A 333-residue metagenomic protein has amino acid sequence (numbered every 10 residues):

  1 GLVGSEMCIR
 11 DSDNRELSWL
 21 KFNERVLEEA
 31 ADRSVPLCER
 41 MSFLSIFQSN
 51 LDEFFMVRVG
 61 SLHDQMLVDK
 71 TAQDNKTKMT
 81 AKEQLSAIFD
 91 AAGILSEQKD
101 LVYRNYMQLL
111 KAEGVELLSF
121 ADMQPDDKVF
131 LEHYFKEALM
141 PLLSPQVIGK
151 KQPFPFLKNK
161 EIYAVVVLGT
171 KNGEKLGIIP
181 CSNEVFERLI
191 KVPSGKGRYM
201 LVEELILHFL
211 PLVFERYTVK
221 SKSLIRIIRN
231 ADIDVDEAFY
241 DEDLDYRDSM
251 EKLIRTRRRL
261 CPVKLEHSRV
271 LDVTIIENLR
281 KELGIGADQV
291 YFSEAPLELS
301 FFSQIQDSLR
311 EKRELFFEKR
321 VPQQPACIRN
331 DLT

Functional and structural regions predicted by a protein language model:
L2-I9, V26: Short, small-residue-biased leader/transition segments that mark boundaries at the very start of proteins
L17-L27, S42-R58, R104-A112, F130-M140 (+1 more regions): Core structural elements
A31-S34, L44-F120, P125, G286: Extended, charge-enriched "interface" segments that sit outside catalytic cores
D127-G177, C181-F186: Extended, Lys/Arg-enriched charged tracts that mediate electrostatic binding to polyanionic substrates
K171-E215, D241-D245, L283-G286, Y291-L297: Extended active-site and interfacial segments that coordinate phosphate-rich ligands in large catalytic machineries
Y199-K281, Y291, K319-T333: Conserved catalytic alpha/beta cores of large enzymes that bind or transform nucleotide phosphates and polynucleotides
G286-T333: Active-site cores of enzymes that catalyze phosphoryl transfer or operate on phosphate-rich substrates
